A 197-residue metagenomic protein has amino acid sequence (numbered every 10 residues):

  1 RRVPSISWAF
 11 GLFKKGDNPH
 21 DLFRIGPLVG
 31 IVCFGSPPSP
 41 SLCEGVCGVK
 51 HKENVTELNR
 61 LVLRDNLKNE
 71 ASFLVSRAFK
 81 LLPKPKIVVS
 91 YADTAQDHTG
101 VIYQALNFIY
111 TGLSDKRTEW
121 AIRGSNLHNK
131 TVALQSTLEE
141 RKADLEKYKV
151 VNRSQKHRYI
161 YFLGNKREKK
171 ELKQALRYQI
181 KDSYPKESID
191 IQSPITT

Functional and structural regions predicted by a protein language model:
R1-I6: Short, basic/aromatic recognition patches
S7, S154-Y159: Short hydrophobic/aromatic beta-strand or adjacent loop that forms the aromatic wall/cage of a ligand/substrate-binding
S7-C33: Conserved beta-hairpin
I25-V29, L58, K170-Q174: Short, well-ordered strand-loop elements centered on a beta-strand within folded domains, enriched for acidic residues
I31, V55, K156: A residue-level signal for beta-strand positions that form part of recognition/binding surfaces within mature
G35-V151, Y161: Acyl-donor binding region in acyl/amide transferases
K166-E168: Short, charged/polar, Gly/Pro-enriched secondary-structure boundary elements
E171-T197: Short, cationic low-complexity segments
